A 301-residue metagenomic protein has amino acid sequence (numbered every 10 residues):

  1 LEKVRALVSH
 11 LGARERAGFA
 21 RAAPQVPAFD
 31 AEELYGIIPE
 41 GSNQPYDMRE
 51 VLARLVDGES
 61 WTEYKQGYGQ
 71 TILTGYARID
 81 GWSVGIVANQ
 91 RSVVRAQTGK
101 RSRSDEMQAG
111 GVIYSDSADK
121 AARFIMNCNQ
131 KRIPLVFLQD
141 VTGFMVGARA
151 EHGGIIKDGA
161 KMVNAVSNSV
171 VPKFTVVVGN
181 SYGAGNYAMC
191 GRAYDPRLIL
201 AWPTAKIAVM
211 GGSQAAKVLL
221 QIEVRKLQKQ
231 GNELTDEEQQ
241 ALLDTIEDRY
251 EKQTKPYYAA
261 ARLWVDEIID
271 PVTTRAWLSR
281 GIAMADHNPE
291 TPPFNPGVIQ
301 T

Functional and structural regions predicted by a protein language model:
L1-T301: Ligand-binding clefts of soluble mixed alpha/beta catalytic domains
